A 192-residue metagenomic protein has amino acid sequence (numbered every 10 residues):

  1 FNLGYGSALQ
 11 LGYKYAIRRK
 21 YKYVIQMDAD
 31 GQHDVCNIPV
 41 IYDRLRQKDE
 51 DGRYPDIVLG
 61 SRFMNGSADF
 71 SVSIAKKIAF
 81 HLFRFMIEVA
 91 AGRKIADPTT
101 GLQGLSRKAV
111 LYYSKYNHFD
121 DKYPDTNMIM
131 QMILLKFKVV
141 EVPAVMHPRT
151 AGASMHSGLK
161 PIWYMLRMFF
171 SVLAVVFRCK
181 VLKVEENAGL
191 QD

Functional and structural regions predicted by a protein language model:
F1-R19, Y23-I25, V35-K122, R149-L166 (+1 more regions): Acceptor/aglycone-binding surface of glycosyltransferases and processive sugar-polymer synthases
D28-Q32: The conserved acidic donor/metal-binding loop of glycosyltransferases
H81-F85, M130, M168-S171, V175: Short, residue-level hotspots on alpha-helical faces of the histone-fold and other alpha-helical interaction modules
K94, N117-D120, I129-H147: Catalytic donor-sugar/metal-binding loop of nucleotide-sugar-dependent glycosyltransferases
K108, R167-D192: Terminal low-complexity segments of carbohydrate-biosynthetic enzymes
D120, L134-K136, W163-M165, R178-K180: Short, intrinsically disordered/low-complexity patches at protein termini and at juxtamembrane boundaries
T126: DNA-recognition element of transcription regulators
